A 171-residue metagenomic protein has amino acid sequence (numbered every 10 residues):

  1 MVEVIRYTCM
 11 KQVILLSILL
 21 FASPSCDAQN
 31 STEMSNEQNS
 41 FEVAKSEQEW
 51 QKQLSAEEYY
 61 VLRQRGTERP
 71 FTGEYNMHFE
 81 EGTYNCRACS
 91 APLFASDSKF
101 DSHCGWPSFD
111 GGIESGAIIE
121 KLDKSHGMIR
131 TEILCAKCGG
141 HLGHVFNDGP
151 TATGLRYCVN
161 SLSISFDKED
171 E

Functional and structural regions predicted by a protein language model:
M1-V2, L142: Feature for soluble, non-membrane regions of globular proteins
V2-V13: Positively charged n-region of N-terminal signal peptides that target proteins for export
T8, L16-S17, M34: Composition-driven detection of intrinsically disordered, low-complexity segments
V13-F21: Sec-dependent N-terminal signal peptides
P24-S25: C-terminal motif of bacterial Sec signal peptides marking the signal peptidase cleavage site
T32-Q51: N-terminal low-complexity, Pro/Thr/Ser-rich intrinsically disordered segments that act as propeptides or flexible
E42, Q51-N85, A91-E171: A short Gly-Trp-Pro
